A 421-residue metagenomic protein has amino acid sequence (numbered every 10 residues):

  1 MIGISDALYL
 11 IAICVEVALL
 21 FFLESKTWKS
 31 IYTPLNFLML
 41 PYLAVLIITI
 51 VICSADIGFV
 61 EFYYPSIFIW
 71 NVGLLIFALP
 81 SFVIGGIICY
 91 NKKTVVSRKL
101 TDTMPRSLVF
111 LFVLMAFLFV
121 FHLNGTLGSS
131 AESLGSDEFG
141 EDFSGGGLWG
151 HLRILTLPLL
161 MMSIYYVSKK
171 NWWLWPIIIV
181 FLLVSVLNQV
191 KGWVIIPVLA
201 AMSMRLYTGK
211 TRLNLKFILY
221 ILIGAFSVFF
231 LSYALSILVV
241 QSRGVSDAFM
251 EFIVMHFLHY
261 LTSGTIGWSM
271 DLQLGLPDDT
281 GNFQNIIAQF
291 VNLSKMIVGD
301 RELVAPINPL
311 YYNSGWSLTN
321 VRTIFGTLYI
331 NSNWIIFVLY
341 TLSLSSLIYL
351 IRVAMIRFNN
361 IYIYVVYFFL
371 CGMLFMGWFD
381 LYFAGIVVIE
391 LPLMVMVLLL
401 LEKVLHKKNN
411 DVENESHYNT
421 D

Functional and structural regions predicted by a protein language model:
M1-K92, I178-L182, P197-L238, G385-L401 (+1 more regions): N-terminal "leader" segments that precede or initiate the main folded domain
I2-I4, E61-Y63, V83-T211, A225-R243 (+2 more regions): Membrane-embedded catalytic interface detector for glycan/lipid assembly enzymes
L10-E16, F112-F121, H151-P158, L318 (+2 more regions): Hydrophobic alpha-helical transmembrane segments
K29-L43, M104-V109, K170-W175, M355-Y367: Membrane-interfacial loop-to-transmembrane alpha-helix junctions, especially the N-terminal start
G58-F68, S130-L148, N313-T319, T323-G326 (+2 more regions): Membrane-helix boundary/interfacial segments in multi-pass membrane proteins
G135-F143, F229-L347: Small-residue-enriched transmembrane helix-hairpin modules in multi-pass membrane proteins
L174-I179, I195, I218-L219, V338-L339 (+1 more regions): Hydrophobic alpha-helical transmembrane segments
S317-D421: Hydrophobic alpha-helical segments
